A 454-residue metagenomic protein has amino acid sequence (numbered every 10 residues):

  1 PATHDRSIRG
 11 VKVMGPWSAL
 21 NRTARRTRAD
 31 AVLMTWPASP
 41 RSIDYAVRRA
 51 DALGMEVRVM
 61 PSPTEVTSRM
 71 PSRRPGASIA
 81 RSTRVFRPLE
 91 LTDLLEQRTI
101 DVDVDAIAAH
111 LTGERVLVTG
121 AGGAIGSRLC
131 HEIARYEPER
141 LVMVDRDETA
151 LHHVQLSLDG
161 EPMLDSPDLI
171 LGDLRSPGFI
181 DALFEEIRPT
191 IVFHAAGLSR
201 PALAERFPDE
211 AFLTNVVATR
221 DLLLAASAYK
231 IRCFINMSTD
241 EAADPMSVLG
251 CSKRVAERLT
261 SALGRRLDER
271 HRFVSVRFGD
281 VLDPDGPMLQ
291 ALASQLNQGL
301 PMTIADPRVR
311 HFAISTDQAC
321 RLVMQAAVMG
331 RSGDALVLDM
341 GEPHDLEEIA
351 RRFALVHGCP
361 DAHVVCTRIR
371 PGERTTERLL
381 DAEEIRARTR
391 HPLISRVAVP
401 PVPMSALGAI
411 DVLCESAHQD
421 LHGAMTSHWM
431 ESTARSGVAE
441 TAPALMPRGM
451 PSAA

Functional and structural regions predicted by a protein language model:
P1-T67, R146-H153, G160, P167-D168 (+1 more regions): A solvent-exposed beta-alpha-beta segment
A24, R28-D30, P138-E139, F184-F193 (+1 more regions): Proline-aspartate-enriched helix->loop->beta-strand connector
M34, V116-T119, M143: Hydrophobic Val/Ile/Leu positions in short beta-strands of Rossmann-like dinucleotide-binding domains
I43-R115: Flexible, Lys/Arg-rich cytosolic regulatory linkers and terminal tails that connect or flank
L53, R69, H194, L198-L213 (+1 more regions): Conserved Rossmann-fold NAD(P)-dependent oxidoreductase catalytic core, especially the SDR/UDP-sugar
A106, A262-A454: Strand-loop microenvironment adjacent to phosphate/nucleotide-handling motifs in alpha/beta enzyme folds
V116-Y136: N-terminal Rossmann NAD(P)H-binding glycine-rich loop of SDR-like oxidoreductase domains
L171-I191: Conserved Rossmann-fold cofactor-binding substructure of NAD(P)-dependent oxidoreductases
